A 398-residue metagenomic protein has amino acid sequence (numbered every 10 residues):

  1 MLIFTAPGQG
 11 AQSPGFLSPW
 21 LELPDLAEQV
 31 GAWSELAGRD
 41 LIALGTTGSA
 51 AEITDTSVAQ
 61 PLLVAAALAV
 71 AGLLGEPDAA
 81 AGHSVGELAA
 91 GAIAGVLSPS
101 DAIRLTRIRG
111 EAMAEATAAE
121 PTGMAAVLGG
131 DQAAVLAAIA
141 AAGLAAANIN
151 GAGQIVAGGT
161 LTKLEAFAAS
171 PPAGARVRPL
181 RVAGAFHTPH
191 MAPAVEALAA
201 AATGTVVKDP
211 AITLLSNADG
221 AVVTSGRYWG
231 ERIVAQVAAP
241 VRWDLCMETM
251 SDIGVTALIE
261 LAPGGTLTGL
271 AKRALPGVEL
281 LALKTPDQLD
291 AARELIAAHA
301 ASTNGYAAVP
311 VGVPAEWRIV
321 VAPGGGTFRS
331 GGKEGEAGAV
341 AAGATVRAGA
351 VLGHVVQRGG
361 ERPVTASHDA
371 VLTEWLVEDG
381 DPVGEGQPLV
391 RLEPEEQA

Functional and structural regions predicted by a protein language model:
M1-A134, L180, A257-P286: FabD-like malonyl-/acyl-CoA
Q9-A11, L36-R39, I93-A238: Alpha/beta catalytic cores of group-transfer enzymes, especially the acyltransferase/condensing modules of polyketide
E248-G254: Non-catalytic positions within long, well-ordered alpha-helices that form the structural scaffold/packing of enzyme
E279-T303: Short, flexible loop segments at boundaries between secondary-structure elements
G305-H354, E361-P363, D369, A398: Acidic, low-complexity mobile loops and tails
